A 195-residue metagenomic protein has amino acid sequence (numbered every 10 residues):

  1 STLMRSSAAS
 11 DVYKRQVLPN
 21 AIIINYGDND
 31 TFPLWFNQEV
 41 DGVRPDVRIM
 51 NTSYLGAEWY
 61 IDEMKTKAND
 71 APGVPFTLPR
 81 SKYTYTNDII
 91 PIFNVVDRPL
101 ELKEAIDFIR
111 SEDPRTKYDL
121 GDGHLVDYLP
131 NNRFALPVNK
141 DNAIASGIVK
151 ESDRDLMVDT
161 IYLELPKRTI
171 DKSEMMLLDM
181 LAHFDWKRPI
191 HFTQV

Functional and structural regions predicted by a protein language model:
S1, S7-N20, N37-V195: ER/secretory pathway lumenal C-terminal domains and tails of membrane proteins involved in glycoprotein biogenesis
F32-F36: Phosphate- and divalent-cation-binding pockets in alpha/beta enzyme and binding domains that engage nucleotide-derived
